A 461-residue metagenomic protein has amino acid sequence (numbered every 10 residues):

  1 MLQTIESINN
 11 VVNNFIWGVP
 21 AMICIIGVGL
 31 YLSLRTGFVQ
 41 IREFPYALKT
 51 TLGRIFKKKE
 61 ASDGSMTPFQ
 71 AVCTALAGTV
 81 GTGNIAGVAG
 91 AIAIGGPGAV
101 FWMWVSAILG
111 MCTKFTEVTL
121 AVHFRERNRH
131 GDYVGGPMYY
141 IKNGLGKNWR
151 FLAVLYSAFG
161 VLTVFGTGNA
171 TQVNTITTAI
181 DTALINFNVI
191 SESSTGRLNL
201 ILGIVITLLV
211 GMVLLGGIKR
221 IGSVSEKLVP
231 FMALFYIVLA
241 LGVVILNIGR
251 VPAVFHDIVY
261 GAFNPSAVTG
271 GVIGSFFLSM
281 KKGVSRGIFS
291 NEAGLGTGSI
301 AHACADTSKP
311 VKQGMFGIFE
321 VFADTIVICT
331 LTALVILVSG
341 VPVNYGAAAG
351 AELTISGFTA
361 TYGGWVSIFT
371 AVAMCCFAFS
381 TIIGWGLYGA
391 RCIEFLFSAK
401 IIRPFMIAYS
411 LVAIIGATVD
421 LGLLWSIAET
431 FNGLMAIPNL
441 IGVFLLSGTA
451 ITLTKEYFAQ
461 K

Functional and structural regions predicted by a protein language model:
M1-T82, I92-A99, G110, I414 (+1 more regions): N-terminal alpha-helical transmembrane segments of multi-pass membrane transport and channel/translocase proteins
T4-I5, R35-Q40, G83-V88, G166-I176 (+6 more regions): Transmembrane helix-loop junctions in multi-pass membrane proteins
C24-Y31, R35-L48, Y156, V173-I180 (+3 more regions): Membrane-interface loop-to-helix entry segments
L32-S33, S106-G131, M138, K142-N174 (+2 more regions): Helix-loop-helix module between adjacent transmembrane segments
F38-M66, G90-V100, W104, C112-K147 (+4 more regions): Flexible loop linkers connecting adjacent transmembrane helices in multi-pass alpha-helical membrane transporters
K59-I94, L120-G144, L155-V161, I273-F322: Alpha-helical membrane segments and immediately flanking helix-loop junctions that form or couple to the substrate/ion
E117-R125, R129, L241-D257, V268-G271 (+3 more regions): Extracellular/periplasmic helix-exit of transmembrane alpha-helices
G216-K219, S223-E226, F231-G298, A303 (+1 more regions): Membrane-embedded translocation segments of transport machinery
